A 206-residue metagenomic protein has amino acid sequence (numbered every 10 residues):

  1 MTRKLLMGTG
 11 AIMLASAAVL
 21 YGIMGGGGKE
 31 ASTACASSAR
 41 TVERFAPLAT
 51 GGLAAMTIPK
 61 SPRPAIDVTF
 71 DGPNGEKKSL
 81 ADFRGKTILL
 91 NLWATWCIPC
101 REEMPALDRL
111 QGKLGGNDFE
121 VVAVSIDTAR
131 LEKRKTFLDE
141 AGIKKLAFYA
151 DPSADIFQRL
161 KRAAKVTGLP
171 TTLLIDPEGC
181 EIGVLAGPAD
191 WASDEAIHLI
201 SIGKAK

Functional and structural regions predicted by a protein language model:
M1-P64: N-terminal targeting signals for export/organelle localization
T57-P62, D67-I88: A short beta-strand-turn-helix
R63-A65, F83-G85, G116, E132 (+2 more regions): Extracytoplasmic
R84, L92-R109: Conserved redox-active cysteine motifs that mediate thiol-disulfide chemistry, especially di-cysteine Cys-X(1-2)-Cys
T87-I88, F119, P170: Alpha/beta-hydrolase fold active-site loops
A94-P99, D127-L131, A154-I156, E181 (+1 more regions): Solvent-exposed loop/turn segments at secondary-structure junctions within structured extracellular/periplasmic domains
E102-G142, P152-L160: Structural microenvironment flanking redox-active thiols in thiol-disulfide oxidoreductases
T136, E140-K145, D151-I202: Thiol/disulfide oxidoreductase modules built on the thioredoxin-like
